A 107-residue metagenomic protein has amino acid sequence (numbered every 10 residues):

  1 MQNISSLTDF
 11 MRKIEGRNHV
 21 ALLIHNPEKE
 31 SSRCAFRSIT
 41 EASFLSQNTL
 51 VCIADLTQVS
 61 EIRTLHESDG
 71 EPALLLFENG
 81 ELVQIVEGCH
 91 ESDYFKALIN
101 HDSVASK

Functional and structural regions predicted by a protein language model:
M1-H19, K96-K107: N-terminal leader/targeting and pre-domain segments
N3-S5, I24-P27, S43-E61: Thiol-based oxidoreductase modules, predominantly thioredoxin-like and allied folds used for disulfide exchange
L7, E30-L45: Typically the conserved alpha-helix immediately C-terminal to a functionally engaged Cys/Sec in thioredoxin-like
F10-M11, S60-R63: Short hydrophobic/charged patches on amphipathic alpha-helices used for structural packing and interfaces
A21-L22, F36: Soluble, non-transmembrane catalytic domains of enzymes that act on hydrophobic metabolites at membranes
L65-D69: A short glycine-leucine-enriched loop at secondary-structure breakpoints that most characteristically corresponds
G70, L75-K107: Non-catalytic, surface beta->alpha helical segment in thiol-disulfide oxidoreductase systems
